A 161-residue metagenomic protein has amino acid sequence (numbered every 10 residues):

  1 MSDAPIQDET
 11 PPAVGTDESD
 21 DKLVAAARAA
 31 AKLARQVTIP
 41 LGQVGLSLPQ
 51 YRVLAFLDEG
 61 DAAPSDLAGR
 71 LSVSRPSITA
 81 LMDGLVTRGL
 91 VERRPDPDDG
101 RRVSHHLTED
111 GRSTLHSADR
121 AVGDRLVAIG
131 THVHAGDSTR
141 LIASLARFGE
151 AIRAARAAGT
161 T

Functional and structural regions predicted by a protein language model:
M1-G45, L107, G136, I152 (+1 more regions): N-terminal leader segment of winged-helix/HTH proteins
D20-A27, A31, S72, R112 (+2 more regions): Short amphipathic alpha-helical segments with heptad-repeat character
A27, D58-D61, T108, I142-G149: Generic structural concept
A31, I78-L81: Hydrophobic alpha-helical membrane segments, chiefly transmembrane helices and signal peptide h-regions, characterized
R35-S77: N-terminal helix-turn-helix DNA-binding core of bacterial DNA-binding proteins
A55, A80, A143: DNA-binding alpha-helical recognition surfaces that contact promoter or target DNA
D83-A146: Charged, amphipathic alpha-helical coiled-coil/dimerization segments
D137-T161: Exposed, interaction-prone assembly regions rather than primary DNA-binding/catalytic cores
